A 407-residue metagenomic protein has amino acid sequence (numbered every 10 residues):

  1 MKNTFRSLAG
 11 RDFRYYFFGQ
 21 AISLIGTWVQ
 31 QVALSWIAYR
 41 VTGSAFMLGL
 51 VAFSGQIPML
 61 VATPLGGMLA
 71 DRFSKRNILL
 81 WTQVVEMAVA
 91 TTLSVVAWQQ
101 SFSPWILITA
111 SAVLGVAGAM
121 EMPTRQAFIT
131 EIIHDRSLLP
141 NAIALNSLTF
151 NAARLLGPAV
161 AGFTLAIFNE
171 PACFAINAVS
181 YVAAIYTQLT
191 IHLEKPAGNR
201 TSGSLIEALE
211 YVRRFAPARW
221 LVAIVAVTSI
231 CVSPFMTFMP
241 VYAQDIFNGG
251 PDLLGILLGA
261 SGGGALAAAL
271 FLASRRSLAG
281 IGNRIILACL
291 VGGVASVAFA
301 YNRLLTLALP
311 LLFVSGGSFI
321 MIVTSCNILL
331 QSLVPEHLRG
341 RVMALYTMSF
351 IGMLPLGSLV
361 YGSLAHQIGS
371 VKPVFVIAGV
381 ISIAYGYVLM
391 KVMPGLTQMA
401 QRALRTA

Functional and structural regions predicted by a protein language model:
M1-F13, L193-A223: Juxtamembrane intracellular "pre-TM" segments in multi-pass secondary transporters
A9-F17, A45, P104, I108 (+3 more regions): Primarily residues marking transmembrane-helix entry/exit sites
R14-Q31, G55-A70, S74-V89, I106-L165 (+4 more regions): Substrate-agnostic recognition of the 12-TM MFS/MFS-like secondary transporter fold
V32-A45, F238-D252: Short amphipathic helix-loop junctions that connect adjacent transmembrane helices in Major Facilitator Superfamily/SLC
S35-V41, L93-Q99, L156-I176, D245-I246 (+1 more regions): Transmembrane alpha-helix termini and helix-breaking/packing motifs in multi-pass membrane transporters
S44-A52, L139, G250-L254, L258: Juxtamembrane helix-start elements in MFS-like secondary transporters
V61-P64, R72, I78, T92 (+5 more regions): C-terminal transmembrane bundle of multi-pass solute transporters/carriers
A127, E131, E170, F174-T201 (+2 more regions): Helix-loop junctions on the cytosolic side of multi-pass membrane transporters, especially the intracellular loop
